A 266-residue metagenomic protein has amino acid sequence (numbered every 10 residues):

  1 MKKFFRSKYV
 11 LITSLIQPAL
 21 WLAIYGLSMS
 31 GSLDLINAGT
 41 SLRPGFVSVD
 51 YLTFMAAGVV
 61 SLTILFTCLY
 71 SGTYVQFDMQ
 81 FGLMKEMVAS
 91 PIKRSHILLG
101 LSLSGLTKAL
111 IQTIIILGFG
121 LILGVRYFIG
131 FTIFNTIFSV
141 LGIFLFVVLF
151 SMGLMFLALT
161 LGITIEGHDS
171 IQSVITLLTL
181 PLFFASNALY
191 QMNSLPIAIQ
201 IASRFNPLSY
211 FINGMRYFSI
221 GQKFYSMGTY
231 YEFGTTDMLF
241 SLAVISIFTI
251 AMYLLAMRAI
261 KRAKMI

Functional and structural regions predicted by a protein language model:
M1-F5, M215: A short amphipathic helical element positioned immediately N-terminal to and/or at the very start of a transmembrane
R6-L35, T53-T67, I111-T113, T176-F184 (+1 more regions): Hydrophobic alpha-helical transmembrane segments of multi-pass membrane transport/permease proteins
L20-Y25, S48-R126, F183: Hydrophobic alpha-helical transmembrane segments of multi-pass membrane transport proteins
Y25-D34, F66, G120-F134, I165-G167 (+2 more regions): Short helix-capping/hinge motifs at transmembrane helix termini and TM-loop junctions
L27-D34, L159-S209: Transmembrane helix segments
R94, L98-I175, D237-M257: Alpha-helical transmembrane segments and their short interhelical loops
A188-T236: Terminal transmembrane helical anchor/hairpin motif
S219-S226, Y230-I266: Junction motif at the cytosolic side of a transmembrane helix
